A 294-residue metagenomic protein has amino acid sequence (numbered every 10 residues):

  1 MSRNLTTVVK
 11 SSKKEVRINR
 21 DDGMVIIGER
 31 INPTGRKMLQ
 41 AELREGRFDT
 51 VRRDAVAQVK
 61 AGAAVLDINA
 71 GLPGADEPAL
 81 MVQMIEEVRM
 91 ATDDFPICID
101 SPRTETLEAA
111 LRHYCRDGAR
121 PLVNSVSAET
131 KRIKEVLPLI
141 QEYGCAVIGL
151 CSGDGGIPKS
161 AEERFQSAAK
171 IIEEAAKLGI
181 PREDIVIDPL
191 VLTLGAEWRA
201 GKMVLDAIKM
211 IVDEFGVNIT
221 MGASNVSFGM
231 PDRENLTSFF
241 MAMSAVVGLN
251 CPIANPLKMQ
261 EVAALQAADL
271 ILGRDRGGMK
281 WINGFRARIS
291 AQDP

Functional and structural regions predicted by a protein language model:
M1-V186, L192-P294: Domain-level signal for soluble alpha/beta catalytic cores
